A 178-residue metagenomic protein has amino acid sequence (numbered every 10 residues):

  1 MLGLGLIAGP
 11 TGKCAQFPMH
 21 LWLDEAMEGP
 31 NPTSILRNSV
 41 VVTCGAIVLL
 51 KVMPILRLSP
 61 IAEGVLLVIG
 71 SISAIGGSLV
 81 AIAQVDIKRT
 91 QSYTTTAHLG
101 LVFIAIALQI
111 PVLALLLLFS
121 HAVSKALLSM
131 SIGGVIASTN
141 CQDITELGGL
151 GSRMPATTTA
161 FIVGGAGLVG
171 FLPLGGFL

Functional and structural regions predicted by a protein language model:
M1-L178: Hydrophobic transmembrane alpha-helices and their helix-loop junctions in integral membrane proteins
